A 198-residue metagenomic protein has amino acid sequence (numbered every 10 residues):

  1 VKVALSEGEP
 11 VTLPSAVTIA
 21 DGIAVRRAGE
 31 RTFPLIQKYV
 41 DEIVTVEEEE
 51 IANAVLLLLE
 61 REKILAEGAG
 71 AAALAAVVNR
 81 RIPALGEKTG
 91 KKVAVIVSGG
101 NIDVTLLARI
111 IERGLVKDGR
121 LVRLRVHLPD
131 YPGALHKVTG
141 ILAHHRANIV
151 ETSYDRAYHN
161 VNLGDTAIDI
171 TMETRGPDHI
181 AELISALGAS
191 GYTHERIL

Functional and structural regions predicted by a protein language model:
V1, V55, V161-N162: Short Asp/Glu-rich motifs
V1-K38, N79-P129, T139: Glycine-rich phosphate/pyrophosphate-binding loop at beta-loop-alpha junctions
E7, E60-R61, D165-I168: Short low-complexity, flexible loop/linker segments enriched in glycine and/or proline with clustered acidic
D21, V25, I43-V44, K63-A66 (+2 more regions): Glycine- and other small-residue-rich loops at beta-strand/loop junctions that grip anionic moieties
G29-G90: Active-site-adjacent helical/loop segments in soluble small-molecule enzymes
V46, I96-S98, E173, I197: Generic beta-strand/beta-sheet core signal
V104-L198: A conserved regulatory-domain signal marking ACT and ACT-like small-molecule sensing domains and adjacent regulatory
